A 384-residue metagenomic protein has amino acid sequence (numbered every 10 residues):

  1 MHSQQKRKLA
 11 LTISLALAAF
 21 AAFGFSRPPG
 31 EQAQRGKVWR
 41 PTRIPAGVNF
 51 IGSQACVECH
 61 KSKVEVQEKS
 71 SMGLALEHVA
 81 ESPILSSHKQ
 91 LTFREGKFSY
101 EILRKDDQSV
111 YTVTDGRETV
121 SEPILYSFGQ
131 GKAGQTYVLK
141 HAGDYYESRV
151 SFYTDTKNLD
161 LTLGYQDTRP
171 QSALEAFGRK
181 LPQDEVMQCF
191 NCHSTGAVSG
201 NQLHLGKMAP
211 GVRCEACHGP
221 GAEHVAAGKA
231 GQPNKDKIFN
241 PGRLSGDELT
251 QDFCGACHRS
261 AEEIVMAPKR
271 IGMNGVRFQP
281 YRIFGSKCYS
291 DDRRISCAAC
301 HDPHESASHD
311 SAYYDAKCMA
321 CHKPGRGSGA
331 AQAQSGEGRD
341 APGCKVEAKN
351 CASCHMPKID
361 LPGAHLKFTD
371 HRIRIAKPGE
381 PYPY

Functional and structural regions predicted by a protein language model:
H2-S14: N-terminal Sec-pathway targeting helices
T12-F23: Hydrophobic membrane-insertion alpha-helices, especially the h-region of bacterial N-terminal signal peptides
F23-E31: Hydrophobic single-pass membrane-insertion segments
G30-R40, Q54, S62-Q130, G134-H141 (+2 more regions): Primarily the internal scaffold of c-type cytochrome electron-transfer domains, especially repeated/multiheme c-type
A46-E58: Local sequence-structure signature of Cys/Sec-based thiol-disulfide redox active-site neighborhoods
K140-H141, P182-T195: N-terminal export/assembly segments and adjacent metallocofactor-ligating motifs of anaerobic energy-metabolism
Y153, F177-P182: Flexible coil/turn and secondary-structure edge motifs
